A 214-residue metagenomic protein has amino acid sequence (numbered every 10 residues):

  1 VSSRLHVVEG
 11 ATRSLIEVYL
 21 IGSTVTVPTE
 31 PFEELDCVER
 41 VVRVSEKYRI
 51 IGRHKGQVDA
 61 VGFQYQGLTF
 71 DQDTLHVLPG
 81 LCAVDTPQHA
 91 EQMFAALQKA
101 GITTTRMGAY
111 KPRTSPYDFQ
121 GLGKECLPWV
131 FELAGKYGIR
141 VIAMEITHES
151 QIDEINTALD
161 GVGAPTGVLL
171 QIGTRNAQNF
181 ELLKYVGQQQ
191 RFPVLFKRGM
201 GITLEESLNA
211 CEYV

Functional and structural regions predicted by a protein language model:
V1-L78, T103-T104: Non-catalytic terminal accessory/regulatory regions of metabolic enzymes
L5-R13, V44-Y48, C82-A83, G108-P112 (+3 more regions): Short, ordered loop/turn segments at secondary-structure junctions
G22, T74-Q92, S115-G121, R140-I146 (+1 more regions): Active-site mouth loops of central-metabolism enzymes
V27-E30, T86-L97, T147-A158: Short, acidic/polar
C82-E91, K197-N209: Active-site glycine- and acidic-residue-rich loops that bind and position anionic ligands or nucleotide-like cofactors
Q92-Y110: Catalytic domains of carbohydrate-active enzymes, especially glycoside hydrolases
G101-T103, N156-L170, G187-V194, V214: Glycine-enriched alpha-helix->loop->beta-strand junction motifs that scaffold or abut catalytic
R106, F119-L122, I139-Q151, P165-L183 (+1 more regions): Catalytic beta/alpha-barrel core
